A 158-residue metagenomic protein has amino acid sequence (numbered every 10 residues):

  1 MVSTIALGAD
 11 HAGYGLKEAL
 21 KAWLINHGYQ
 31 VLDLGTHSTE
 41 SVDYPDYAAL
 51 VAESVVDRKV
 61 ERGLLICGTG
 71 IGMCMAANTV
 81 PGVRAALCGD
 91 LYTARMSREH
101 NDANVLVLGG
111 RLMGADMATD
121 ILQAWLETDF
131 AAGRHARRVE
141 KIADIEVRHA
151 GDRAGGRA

Functional and structural regions predicted by a protein language model:
S3: Nucleotide donor/acceptor-binding cores
A6-G8, A12-G13, L91-A158: C-terminal binding/interaction regions
A6-N26, V31: Glycine-rich phosphate/diphosphate-binding loop of Rossmann-like nucleotide-binding domains
E18-K21, M75-T79, T119-D120: Short amphipathic alpha-helical segments
H27, V80-P81, N101: Short, structured coil segments at secondary-structure junctions
Q30-S41: A short beta-strand-loop structural module common to alpha/beta enzyme folds
Y47-L87: Helix-adjacent hinge/juxtasegments
